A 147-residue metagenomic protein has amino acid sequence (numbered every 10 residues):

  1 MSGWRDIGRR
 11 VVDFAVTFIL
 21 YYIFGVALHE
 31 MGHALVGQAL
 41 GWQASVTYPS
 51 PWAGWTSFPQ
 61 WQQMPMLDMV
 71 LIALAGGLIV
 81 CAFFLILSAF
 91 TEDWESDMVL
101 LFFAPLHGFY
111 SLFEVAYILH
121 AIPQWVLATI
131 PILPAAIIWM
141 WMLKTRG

Functional and structural regions predicted by a protein language model:
M1-D6: Membrane-interfacial, low-structure loops and terminal tails that flank and connect transmembrane helices in multi-pass
I7-A27: Short pre-active-site segment immediately N-terminal to the catalytic Zn-binding motif
R10, V26-E30, A73, G108-S111: Hydrophobic transmembrane-helix microenvironments that flank and shape a buried ionizable site
Y21-M69: Small-residue-rich helix-interface/hinge motifs
W55-G147: Metalloprotease/metallohydrolase-associated module, dominated by Zn2+-dependent proteases
